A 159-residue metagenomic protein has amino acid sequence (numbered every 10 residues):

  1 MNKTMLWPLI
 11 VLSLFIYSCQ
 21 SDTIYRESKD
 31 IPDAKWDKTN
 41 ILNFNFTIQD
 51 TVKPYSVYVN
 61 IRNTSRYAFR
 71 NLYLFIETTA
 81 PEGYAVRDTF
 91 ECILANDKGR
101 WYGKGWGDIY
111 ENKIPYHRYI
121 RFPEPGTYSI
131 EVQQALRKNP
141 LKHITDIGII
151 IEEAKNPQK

Functional and structural regions predicted by a protein language model:
M1-P8: Bacterial N-terminal signal peptides that target proteins for export
F15-S18: C-terminal motif of bacterial Sec signal peptides marking the signal peptidase cleavage site
Q20-T23: Bacterial signal peptide processing site
N40-F69: Post-signal-peptide N-terminal segment of Sec-exported extracytoplasmic proteins
V52-Y55, I114, R118-Q134: Short tyrosine-centred short linear motifs in exposed loops/low-complexity segments
N60-N63, E131-K138: Short beta-strand-plus-loop segments that form exposed binding edges in beta-rich domains
A68-L74, H143-T145: Short coil-to-beta strand junction motifs in C2/discoidin
F90-R121: An anionic, turn-rich surface loop/hairpin at beta-sheet edges that serves as a generic interaction/coordination patch
